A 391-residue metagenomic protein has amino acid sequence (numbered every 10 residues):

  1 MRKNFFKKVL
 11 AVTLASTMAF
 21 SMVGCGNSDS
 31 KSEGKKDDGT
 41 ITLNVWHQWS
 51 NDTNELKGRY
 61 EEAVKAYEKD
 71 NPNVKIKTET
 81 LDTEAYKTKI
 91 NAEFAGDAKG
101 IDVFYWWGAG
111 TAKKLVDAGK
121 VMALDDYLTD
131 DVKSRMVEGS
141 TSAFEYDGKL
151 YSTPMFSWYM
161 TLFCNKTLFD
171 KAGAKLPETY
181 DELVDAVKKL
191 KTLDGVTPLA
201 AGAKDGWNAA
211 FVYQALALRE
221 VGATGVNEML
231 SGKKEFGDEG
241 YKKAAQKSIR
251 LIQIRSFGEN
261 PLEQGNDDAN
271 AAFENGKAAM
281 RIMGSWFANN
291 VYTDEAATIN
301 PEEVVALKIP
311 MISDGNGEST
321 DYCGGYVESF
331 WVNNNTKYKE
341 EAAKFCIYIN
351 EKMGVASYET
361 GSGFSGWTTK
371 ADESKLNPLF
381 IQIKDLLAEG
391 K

Functional and structural regions predicted by a protein language model:
R2-N27: Sec-dependent N-terminal signal peptides of Gram-positive bacterial secreted proteins and lipoproteins
A11, C25-K113, D117-A118, L176 (+1 more regions): Conserved N-terminal structural module of periplasmic/extracytoplasmic solute-binding proteins
D70, K171, I254, E295-G361: Extracytoplasmic/periplasmic substrate-recognition and gating elements
W107-M160, V184, V212, G240 (+2 more regions): Hinge/lid segment of periplasmic solute-binding proteins
A123-M136, K175, A203, E220-K243 (+3 more regions): Short, solvent-exposed loop/beta-turn-alpha elements that line the ligand-binding surface or hinge of extracytoplasmic
D147, Y151-M155, M160, V184-K233: Extracytoplasmic/periplasmic solute-binding protein
V187-K189, L230-P261: Glycine-centered hinge/linker elements that transmit conformational signals in sensory and ligand-binding systems
V304-M311, Y358-K391: Long, aromatic- and glycine/proline-rich binding clefts that accommodate carbohydrate-like moieties
